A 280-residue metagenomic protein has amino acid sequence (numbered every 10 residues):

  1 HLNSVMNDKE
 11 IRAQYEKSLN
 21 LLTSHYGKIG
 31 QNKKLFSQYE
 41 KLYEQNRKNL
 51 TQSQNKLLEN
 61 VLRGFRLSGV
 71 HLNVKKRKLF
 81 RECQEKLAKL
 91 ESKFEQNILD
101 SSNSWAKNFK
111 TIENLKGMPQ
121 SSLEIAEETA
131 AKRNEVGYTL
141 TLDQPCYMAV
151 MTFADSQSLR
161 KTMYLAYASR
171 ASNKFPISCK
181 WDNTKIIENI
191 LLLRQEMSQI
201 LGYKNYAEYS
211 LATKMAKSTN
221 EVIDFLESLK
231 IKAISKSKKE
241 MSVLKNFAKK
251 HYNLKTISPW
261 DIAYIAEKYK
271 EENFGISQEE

Functional and structural regions predicted by a protein language model:
H1-M118: N-terminal helix-rich structural modules
K9-L19, D182, F225-S228, K249: Membrane-interfacial loop-to-helix junctions in multi-pass inner-membrane proteins
E40-Q45, L140-Y147, A168-K185: Short, charged, low-complexity loops and linkers
E44-N60, T141-T162, R194, Q199: Acidic, low-complexity proline/glycine-rich segments
S53, L57-E59, K86-K89, Q96 (+5 more regions): Active-site-proximal, well-structured secondary-structure segments within enzyme catalytic domains
R66, M148-V150, P176-K180, L211-V222: Second-shell loop/turn segments in exported
G69-C83, R170-L192, E196-Y209: A conserved hydrophobic secondary-structure block that centers on an alpha-helix together with its immediately flanking
K132-A171, I262, A266: Active-site-adjacent "gating/activation" loops or surface patches in catalytic cores
